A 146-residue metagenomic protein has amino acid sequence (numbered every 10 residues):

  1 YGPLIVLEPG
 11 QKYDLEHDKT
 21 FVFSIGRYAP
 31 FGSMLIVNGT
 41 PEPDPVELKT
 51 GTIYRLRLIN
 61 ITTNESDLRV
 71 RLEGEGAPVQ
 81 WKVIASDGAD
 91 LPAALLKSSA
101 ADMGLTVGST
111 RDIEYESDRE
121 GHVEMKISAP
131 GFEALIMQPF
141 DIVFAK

Functional and structural regions predicted by a protein language model:
Y1-K146: Copper-binding active sites and cupredoxin-like electron-transfer domains, recognizing His/Cys-rich ligand loops
